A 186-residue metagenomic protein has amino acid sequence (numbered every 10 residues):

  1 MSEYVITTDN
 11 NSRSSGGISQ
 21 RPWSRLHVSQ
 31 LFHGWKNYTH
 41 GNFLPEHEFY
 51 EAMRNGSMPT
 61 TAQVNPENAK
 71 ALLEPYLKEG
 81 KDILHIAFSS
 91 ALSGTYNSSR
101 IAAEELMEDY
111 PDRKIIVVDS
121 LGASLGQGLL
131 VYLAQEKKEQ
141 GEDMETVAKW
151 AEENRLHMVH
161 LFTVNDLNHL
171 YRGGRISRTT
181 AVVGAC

Functional and structural regions predicted by a protein language model:
M1-S2, G80: A structure-centric signal for secondary-structure junctions around beta-strands
E3-V5, N11-S19, S24-R25, Q30 (+6 more regions): Mixed-charge interfacial surface used for oligomerization/domain docking and macromolecular partner engagement
K36-S99, E105-E108: Class I S-adenosyl-L-methionine
A87, I116-V117: A glycine-rich beta-strand to alpha-helix segment that forms a phosphate/ribose-binding loop at ligand/cofactor sites
